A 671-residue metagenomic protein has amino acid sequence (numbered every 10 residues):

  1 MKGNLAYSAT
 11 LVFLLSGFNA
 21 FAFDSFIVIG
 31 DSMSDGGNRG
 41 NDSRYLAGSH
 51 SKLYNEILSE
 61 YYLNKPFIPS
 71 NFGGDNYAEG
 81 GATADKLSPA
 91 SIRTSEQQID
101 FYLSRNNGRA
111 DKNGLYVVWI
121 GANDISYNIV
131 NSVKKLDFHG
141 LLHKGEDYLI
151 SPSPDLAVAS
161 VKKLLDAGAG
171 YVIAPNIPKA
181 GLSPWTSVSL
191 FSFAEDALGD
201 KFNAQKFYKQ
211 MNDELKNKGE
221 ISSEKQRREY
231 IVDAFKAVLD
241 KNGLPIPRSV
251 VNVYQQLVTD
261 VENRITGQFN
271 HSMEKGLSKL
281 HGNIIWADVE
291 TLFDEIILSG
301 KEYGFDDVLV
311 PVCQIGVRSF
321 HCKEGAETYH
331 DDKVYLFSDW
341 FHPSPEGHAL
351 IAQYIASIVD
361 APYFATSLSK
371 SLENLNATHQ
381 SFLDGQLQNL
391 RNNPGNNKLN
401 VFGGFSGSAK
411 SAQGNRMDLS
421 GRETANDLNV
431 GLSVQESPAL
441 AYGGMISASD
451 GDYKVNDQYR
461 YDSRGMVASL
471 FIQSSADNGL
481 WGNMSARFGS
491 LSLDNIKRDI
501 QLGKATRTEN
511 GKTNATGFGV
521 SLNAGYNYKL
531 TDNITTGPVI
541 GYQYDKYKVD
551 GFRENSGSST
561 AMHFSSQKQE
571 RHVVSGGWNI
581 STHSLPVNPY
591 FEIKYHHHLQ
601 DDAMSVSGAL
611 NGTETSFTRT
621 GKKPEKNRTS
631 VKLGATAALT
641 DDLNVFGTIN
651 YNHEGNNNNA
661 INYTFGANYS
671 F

Functional and structural regions predicted by a protein language model:
M1-Y7: Bacterial N-terminal signal peptides that target proteins for export
G17-N19: N-terminal signal peptide c-region/cleavage motif recognized by signal peptidases
A22-P394, G407-Q413: Conserved active-site regions of diverse hydrolases
V28, A78, V117-G121, N176 (+5 more regions): Short beta-strand segments
M33, Y62, I355, G407 (+11 more regions): Short beta-strand segments enriched in hydrophobic/aromatic residues within well-folded beta-rich domains
S126-V133, L142-I150, T186-F191, L257-V261 (+7 more regions): Extracellular/periplasm-exposed beta-strand and loop segments of Gram-negative cell-envelope proteins, dominated by
Y354, M445, V467-S474, F564-F671: Outer membrane beta-barrel transmembrane domains
T366-L530, T535-T536, N650-T664, N668: Outer membrane beta-barrel translocator domains of Type V secretion systems
